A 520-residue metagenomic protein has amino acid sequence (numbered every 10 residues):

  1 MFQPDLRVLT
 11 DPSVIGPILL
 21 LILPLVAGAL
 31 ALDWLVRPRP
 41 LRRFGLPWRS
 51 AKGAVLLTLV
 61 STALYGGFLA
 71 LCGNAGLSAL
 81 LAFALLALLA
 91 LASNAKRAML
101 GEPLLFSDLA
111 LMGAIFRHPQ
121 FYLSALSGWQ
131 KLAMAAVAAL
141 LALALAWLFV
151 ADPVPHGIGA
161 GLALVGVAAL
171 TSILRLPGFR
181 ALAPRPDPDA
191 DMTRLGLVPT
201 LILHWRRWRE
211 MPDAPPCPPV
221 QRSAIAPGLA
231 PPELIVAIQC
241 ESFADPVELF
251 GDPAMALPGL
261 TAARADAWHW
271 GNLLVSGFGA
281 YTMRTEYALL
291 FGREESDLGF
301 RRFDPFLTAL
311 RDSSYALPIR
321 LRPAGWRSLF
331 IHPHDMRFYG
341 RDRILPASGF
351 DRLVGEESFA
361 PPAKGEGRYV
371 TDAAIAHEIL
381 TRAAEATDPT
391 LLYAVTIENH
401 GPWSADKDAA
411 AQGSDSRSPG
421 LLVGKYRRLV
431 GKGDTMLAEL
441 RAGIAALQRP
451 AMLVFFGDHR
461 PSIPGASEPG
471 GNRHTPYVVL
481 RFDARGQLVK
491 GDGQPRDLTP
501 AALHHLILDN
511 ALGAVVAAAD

Functional and structural regions predicted by a protein language model:
F2-D189: Transmembrane and membrane-interface helices of multi-pass, inner-membrane envelope-modifying transferases
L23, A27, P232, A244-F250 (+2 more regions): Helix-boundary/low-complexity linker signature
P38-R42, V247-G251, S404-A405: Short, glycine/acidic-enriched capping/hinge loops at junctions between secondary-structure elements
A63, A230-P232, L447-R449: Short hydrophobic "helix-edge" motifs at membrane interfaces and signal-peptide entry regions
Y65-G66, V220-A224, S313-Y315, E378-I379: Short alpha-helical segments and helix-capping/turn motifs at coil-helix boundaries
L170-Q239, E248-D252: Membrane-interface segments at or immediately adjacent to transmembrane helices that form the boundary between
E233-F278: Structured extramembrane domains adjacent to transmembrane segments
P258-A265, L274-D520: Solvent-exposed soluble domains appended to multi-pass membrane proteins
